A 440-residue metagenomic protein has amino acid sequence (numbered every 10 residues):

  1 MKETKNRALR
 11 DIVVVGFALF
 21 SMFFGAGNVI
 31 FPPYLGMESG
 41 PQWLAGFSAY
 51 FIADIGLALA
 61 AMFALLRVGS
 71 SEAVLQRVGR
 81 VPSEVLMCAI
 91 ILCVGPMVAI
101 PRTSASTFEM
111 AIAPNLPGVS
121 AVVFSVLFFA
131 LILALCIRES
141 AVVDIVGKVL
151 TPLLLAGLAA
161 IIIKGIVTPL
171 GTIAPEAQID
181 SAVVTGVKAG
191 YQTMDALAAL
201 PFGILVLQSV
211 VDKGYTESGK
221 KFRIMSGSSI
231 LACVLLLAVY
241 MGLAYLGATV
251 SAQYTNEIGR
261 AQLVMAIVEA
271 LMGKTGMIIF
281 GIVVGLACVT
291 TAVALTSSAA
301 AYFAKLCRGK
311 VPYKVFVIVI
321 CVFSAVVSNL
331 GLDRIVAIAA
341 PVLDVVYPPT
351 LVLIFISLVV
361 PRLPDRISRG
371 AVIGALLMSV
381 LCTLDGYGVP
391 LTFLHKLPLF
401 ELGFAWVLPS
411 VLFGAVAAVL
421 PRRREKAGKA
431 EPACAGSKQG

Functional and structural regions predicted by a protein language model:
A8-L19, L44, R80-C93, V123-L127 (+3 more regions): Select transmembrane alpha-helical segments in multipass membrane proteins
V14-F24, I162-L170, I179-L246, I279-C288 (+3 more regions): Hydrophobic, membrane-embedded alpha-helices of multi-pass small-molecule transporters
L35, T103-S120, V211-D212, A292-V319: Helix-loop-helix connectors at the membrane interface of multi-pass transporters/channels
G36-A130, I137-R138: Membrane helical hairpin/interfacial module
L65-V74, F129-L150, D212-Y215, A325-A337 (+1 more regions): Membrane-water interface regions at transmembrane-helix termini and the short interhelical loops of multi-pass membrane
E72-Q76, V239-V289, K305, P341-L343: TM-loop-TM module centered on a large, flexible mid-protein loop between adjacent transmembrane helices in multi-pass
C136-G165, A339-L351, G370-L376: Membrane-interface loop-to-helix entry segments
L351-A415, V419, R423-G440: C-terminal membrane-solvent junction of multi-pass transporters and transport-like membrane proteins
